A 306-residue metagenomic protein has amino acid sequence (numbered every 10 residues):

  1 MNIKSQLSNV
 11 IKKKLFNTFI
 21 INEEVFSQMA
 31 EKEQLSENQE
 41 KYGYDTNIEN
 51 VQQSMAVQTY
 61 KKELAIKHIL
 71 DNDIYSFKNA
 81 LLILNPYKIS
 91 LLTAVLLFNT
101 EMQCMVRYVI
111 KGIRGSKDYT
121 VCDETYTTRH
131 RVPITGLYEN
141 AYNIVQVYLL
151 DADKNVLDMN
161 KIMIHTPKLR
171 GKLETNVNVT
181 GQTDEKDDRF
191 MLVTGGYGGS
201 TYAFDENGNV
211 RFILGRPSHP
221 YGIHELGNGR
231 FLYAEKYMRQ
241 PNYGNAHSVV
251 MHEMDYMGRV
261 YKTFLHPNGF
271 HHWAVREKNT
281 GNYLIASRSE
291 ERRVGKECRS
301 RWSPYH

Functional and structural regions predicted by a protein language model:
F19, E23-E101, V177-T180: Extracellular ectodomain segments of secreted/surface proteins
I134-Y142: Surface-exposed, short loops/turns at beta-strand junctions within beta-sandwich domains
V147-L149: Conserved structural position at the C-terminal beta-strand of extracellular beta-sandwich adhesion modules
M163-D188: Low-complexity, Pro/Ser/Thr- and charge-rich linker/hinge segments at domain boundaries
N176, S218-L226, G269-R276: Repeated scaffold domains used in trafficking and secretory/extracellular systems, primarily beta-propellers
T194-Y197, P241-S248: Short, solvent-exposed loop/turn segments at conserved positions within beta-propeller repeat blades
I213-P217, F264-P267: Surface loop/turn motifs at the tips and blade-to-blade linkers of beta-strand repeat domains
G295-H306: Positively charged, low-complexity/disordered segments
